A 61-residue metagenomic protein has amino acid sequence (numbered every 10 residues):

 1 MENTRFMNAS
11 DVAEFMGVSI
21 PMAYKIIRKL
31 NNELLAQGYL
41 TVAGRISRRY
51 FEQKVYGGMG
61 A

Functional and structural regions predicted by a protein language model:
M1-T4, A36-Q37: Short helix->loop/beta-hairpin flanking segments within DNA-binding domains
N3-A23: Polyanion-binding surface elements
F6, G60-A61: N-terminal secretory-pathway/extracellular module detecting exported/lumenal segments and adjacent signal-anchor/first
M16-G60: Major-groove DNA-recognition helix of helix-turn-helix-type DNA-binding domains
